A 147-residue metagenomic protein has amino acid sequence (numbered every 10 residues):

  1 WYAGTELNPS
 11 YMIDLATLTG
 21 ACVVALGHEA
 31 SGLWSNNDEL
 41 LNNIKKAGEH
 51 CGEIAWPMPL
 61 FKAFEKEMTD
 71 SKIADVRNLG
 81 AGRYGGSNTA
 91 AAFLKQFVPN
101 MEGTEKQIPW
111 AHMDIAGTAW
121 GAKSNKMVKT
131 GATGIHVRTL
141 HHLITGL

Functional and structural regions predicted by a protein language model:
W1-L147: A generic structural signal for tightly packed, nonpolar segments enriched in small/aliphatic residues
